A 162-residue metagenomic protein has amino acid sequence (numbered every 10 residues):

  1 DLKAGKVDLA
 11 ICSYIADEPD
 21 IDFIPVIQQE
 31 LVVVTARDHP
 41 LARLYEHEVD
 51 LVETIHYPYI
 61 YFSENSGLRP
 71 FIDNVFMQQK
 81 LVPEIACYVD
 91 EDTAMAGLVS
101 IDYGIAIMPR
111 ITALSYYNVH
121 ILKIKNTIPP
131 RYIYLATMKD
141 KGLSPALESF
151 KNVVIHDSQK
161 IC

Functional and structural regions predicted by a protein language model:
D1-T35, R43-Y45, M95, V99-S100 (+1 more regions): Short beta-strand-centered segments that line the small-molecule binding cleft or hinge of alpha/beta clamshell
S13-Y14, V82-E91: Short beta-strand-to-loop elements that line the ligand-binding cleft of bilobed periplasmic-binding protein-like
Y14-I15, R37, P109-T112: Short secondary-structure boundary segments
I21-F23, Q28-V33, R37-H39, L51 (+2 more regions): Small-molecule pocket liners
D22-P25, D50-V52, M77, A113 (+1 more regions): Short secondary-structure boundary/capping segments
L41, Y45, V49, Y57-Q79 (+2 more regions): Secondary-structure junction motif
F62-S63, I85, M108-P109: Thr-Gly-centered strand-to-loop micro-motif
I121-C162: A late-sequence structural motif
